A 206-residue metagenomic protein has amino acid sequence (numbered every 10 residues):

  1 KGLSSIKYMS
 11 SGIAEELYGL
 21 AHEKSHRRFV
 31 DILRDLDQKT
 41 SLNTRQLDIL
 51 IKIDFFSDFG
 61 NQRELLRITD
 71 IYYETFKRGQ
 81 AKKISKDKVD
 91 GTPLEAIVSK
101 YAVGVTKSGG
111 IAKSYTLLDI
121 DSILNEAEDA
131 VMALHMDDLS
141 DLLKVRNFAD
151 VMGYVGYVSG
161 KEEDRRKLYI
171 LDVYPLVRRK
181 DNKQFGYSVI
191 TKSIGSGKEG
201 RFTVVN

Functional and structural regions predicted by a protein language model:
K1-N206: Noncatalytic, beta-rich nucleic-acid-contacting surfaces in large DNA/RNA-processing enzymes
